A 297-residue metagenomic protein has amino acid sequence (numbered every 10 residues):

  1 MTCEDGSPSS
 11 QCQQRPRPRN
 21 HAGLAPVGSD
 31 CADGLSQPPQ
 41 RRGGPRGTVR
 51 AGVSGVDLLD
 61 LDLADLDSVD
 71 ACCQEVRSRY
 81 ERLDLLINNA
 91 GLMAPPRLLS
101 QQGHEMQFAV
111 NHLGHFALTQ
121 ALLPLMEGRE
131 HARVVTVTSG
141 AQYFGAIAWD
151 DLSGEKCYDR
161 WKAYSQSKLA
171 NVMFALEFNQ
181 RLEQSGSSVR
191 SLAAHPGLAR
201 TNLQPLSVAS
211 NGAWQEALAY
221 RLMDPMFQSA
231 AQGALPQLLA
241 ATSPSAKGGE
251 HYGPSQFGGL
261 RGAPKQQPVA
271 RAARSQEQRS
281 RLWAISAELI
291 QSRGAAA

Functional and structural regions predicted by a protein language model:
M1, D159, S229, S275-Q276: General structural signal for secondary-structure boundaries
M1-G212, E288-A297: Rossmann-fold NAD(P)H-dependent dehydrogenase/reductase core
D33, L61, P225, R271-R274: Pocket-edge positions in alpha/beta enzyme catalytic cores
D65, D151, T242-S243, A272-Q276: Polar helix-capping/helix-linker motif
D150-Y158, G212-A219, R261-A270: Short glycine/proline- and charge-enriched loop/turn segments that cap or connect secondary-structure elements
S167, A217-Q267, Q276-S280, A284: C-terminal helical subdomain
A270-A297: C-terminal amphipathic/interface module of NAD(P)-dependent oxidoreductases and related NAD-binding regulators
